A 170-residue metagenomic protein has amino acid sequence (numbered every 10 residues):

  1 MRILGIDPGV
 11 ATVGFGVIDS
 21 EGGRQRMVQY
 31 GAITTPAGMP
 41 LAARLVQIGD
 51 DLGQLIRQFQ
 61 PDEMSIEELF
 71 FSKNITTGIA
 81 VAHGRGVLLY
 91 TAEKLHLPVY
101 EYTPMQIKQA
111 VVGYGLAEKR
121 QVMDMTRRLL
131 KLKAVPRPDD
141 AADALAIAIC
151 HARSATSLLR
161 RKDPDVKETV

Functional and structural regions predicted by a protein language model:
M1-V170: Phosphate- and other anionic-substrate recognition elements at nucleic-acid/protein interfaces
